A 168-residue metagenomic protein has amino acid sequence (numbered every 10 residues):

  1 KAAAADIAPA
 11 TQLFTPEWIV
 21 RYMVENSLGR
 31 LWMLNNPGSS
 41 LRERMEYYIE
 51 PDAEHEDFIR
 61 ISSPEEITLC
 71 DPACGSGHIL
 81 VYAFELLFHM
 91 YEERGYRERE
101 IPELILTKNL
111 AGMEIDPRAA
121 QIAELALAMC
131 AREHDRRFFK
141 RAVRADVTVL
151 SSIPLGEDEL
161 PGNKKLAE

Functional and structural regions predicted by a protein language model:
A4-A5: Short linear interaction motifs
P9-E168: SAM-dependent methyltransferase catalytic region
